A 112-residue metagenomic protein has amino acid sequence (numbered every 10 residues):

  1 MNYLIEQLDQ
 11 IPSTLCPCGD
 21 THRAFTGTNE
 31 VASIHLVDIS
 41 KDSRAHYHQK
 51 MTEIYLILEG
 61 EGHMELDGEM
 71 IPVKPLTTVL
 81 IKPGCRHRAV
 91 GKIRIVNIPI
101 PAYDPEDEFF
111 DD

Functional and structural regions predicted by a protein language model:
M1-S33, D112: A short, N-terminal "cap"/entry segment at the start of jelly-roll beta-barrel domains of the cupin/DSBH fold
S33-Q49: Conserved short histidine dyad/triad with adjacent acidic residue
H48-K50, G91-K92: Short glycine/proline-enriched turns and hinge-like loops at secondary-structure junctions
K50-G62, D67: Glycine- and acidic-residue-biased ligand/ion/polar-headgroup-sensing regions
L58-E59, K74-P75, G91: A cytosolic small-molecule/anion-sensing beta-strand core signal
E61-H63, M70, R86, R94: Structural motif
G68-G84: Short acidic-glycine-tyrosine-enriched beta hairpin
P83-E108: Ligand-binding loop in jelly-roll beta-barrel domains
